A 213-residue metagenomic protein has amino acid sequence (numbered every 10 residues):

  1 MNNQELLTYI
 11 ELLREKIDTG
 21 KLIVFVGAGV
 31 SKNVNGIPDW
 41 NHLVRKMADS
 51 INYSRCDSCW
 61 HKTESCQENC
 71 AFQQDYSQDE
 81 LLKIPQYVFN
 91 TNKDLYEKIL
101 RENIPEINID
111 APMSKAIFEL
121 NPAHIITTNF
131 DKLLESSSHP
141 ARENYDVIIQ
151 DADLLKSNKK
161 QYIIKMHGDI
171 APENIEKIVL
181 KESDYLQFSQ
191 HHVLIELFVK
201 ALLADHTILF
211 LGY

Functional and structural regions predicted by a protein language model:
M1-Y213: Conserved catalytic-core helix/loop/strand module for nucleotide-ribose chemistry
